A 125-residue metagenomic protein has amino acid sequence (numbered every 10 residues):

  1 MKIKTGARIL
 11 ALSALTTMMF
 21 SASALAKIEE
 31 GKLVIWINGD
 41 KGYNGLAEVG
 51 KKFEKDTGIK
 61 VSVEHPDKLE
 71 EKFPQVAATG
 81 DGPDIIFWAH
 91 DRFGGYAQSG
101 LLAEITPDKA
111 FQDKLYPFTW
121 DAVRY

Functional and structural regions predicted by a protein language model:
M1-L33, K55-D56, K60: Short, low-complexity disordered leader/linker segments with a strong preference for bacterial N-terminal type II
I3-T5, I9, S13, G50 (+3 more regions): A residue-level detector for conformationally permissive "hinge/kink" positions
S13, T17-M18, A26, E54 (+4 more regions): Preference for short coil/turn "hinge" residues that link or interrupt alpha-helices
T17, V76-T79, D121: Short low-complexity, flexible loop/linker segments enriched in glycine and/or proline with clustered acidic
A24, E48-G50, G100: Residue-level signature of transmembrane alpha-helix interfaces in integral membrane proteins
I28-F93: Early extracytoplasmic/lumenal segment of secretory-pathway proteins
K32, D91-Y125: Hinge/lid segment of periplasmic solute-binding proteins
